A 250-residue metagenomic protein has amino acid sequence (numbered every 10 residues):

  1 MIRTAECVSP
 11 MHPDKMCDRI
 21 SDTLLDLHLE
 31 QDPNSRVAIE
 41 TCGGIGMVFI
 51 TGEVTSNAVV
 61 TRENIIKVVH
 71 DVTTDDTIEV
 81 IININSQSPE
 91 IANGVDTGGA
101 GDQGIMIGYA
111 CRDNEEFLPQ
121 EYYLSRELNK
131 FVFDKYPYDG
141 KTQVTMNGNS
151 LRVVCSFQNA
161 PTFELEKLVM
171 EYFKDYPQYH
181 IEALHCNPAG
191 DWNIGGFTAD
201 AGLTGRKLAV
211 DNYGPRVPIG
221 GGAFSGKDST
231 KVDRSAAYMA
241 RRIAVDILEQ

Functional and structural regions predicted by a protein language model:
M1-A38, G43, Y122: N-terminal, positively charged regions that mediate nucleic acid binding
T4-C7, I45-V48, K67-H70, T74-G195: Glycine-rich, mobile lid/loop segments that gate access to catalytic sites or pores
V8, H12-C17, G98-N114, N193-V217 (+1 more regions): Conserved phosphate/anionic-ligand binding catalytic regions in large, soluble enzymes, centered on
S9-C17, F117, E121, S225-A236: Alpha-helix N-cap/helix-initiation motif
R19-T23, Y123, E127, S235-R242: Short amphipathic alpha-helical face segments that pack within enzyme cores and frequently flank/anchor catalytic
D32, D134-P137, A240, A244-E249: Active-site palm subdomain of RNA-directed nucleic acid polymerases
I39-S56: Short, charge-patterned binding micro-sites
T162-A244, L248: Glycine-rich anion/phosphate-binding loop at the beta-strand->alpha-helix junction
